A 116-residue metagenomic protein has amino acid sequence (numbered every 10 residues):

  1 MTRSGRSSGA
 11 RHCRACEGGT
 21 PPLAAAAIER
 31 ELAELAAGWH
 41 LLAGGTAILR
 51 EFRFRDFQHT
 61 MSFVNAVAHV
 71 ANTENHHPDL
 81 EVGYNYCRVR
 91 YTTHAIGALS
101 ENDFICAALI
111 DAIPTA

Functional and structural regions predicted by a protein language model:
M1-G38, L42-C87, T92-A116: Long, contiguous binding/interaction regions
